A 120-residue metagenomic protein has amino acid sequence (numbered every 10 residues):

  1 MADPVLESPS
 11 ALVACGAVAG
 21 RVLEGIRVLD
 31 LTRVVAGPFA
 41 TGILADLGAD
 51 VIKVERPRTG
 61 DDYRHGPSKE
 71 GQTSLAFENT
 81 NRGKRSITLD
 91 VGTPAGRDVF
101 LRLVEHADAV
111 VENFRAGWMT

Functional and structural regions predicted by a protein language model:
M1-T120: N-terminal helix-loop segment corresponding to the beta1-alpha1 unit of nucleotide/adenylate-binding folds
